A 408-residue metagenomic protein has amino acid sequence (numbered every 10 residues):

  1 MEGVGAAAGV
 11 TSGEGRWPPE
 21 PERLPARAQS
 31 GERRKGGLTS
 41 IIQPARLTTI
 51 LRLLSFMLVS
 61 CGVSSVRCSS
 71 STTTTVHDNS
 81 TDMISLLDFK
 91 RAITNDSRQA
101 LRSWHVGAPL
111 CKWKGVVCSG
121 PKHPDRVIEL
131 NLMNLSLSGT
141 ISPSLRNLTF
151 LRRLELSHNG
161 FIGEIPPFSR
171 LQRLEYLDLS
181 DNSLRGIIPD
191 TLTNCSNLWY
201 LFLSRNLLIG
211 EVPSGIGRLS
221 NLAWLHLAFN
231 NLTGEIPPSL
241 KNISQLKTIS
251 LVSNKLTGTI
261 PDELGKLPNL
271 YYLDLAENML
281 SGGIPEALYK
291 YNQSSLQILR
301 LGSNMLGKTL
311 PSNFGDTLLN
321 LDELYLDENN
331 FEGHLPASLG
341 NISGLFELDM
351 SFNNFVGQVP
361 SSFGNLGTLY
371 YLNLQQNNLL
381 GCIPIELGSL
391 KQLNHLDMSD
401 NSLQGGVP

Functional and structural regions predicted by a protein language model:
E2-G5, G13-E20, L24, G31-P408: Plant-biased, solvent-exposed loop and capping regions within N-terminal extracellular ligand-binding ectodomains
